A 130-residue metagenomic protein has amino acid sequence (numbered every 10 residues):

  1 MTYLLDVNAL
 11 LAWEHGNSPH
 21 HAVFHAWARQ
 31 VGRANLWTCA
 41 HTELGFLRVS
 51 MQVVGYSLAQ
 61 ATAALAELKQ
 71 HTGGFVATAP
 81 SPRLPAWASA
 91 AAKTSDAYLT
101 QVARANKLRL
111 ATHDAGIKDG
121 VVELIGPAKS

Functional and structural regions predicted by a protein language model:
M1-T38, V53-A63, K129-S130: Short, well-structured N-terminal submotif of metal-dependent ribonuclease cores
A9, T42, Y98, G116-I117: Alpha-helix capping/helix-boundary segments
V31-A34, H71-T72, A105-N106, G120: Structured helix-beta-strand junction loops
T38-E43, S95: Short, conserved alpha-helical segments within structured domains
Q70-A115: Active-site neighborhoods of divalent-metal-dependent phosphate/nucleic-acid chemistry enzymes
G120-S130: Active-site regions of enzymes building and remodeling cell-envelope glycoconjugates
